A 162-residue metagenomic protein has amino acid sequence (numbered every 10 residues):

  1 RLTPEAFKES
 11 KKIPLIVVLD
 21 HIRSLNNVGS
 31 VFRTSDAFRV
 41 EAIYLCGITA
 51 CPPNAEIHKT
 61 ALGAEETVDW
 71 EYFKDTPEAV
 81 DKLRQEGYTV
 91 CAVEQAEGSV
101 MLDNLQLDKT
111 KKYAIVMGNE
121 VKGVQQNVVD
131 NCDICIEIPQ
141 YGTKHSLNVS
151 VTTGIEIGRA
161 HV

Functional and structural regions predicted by a protein language model:
R1-R159: Post-transcriptional modification and biogenesis factors for structured RNAs of the translation apparatus
